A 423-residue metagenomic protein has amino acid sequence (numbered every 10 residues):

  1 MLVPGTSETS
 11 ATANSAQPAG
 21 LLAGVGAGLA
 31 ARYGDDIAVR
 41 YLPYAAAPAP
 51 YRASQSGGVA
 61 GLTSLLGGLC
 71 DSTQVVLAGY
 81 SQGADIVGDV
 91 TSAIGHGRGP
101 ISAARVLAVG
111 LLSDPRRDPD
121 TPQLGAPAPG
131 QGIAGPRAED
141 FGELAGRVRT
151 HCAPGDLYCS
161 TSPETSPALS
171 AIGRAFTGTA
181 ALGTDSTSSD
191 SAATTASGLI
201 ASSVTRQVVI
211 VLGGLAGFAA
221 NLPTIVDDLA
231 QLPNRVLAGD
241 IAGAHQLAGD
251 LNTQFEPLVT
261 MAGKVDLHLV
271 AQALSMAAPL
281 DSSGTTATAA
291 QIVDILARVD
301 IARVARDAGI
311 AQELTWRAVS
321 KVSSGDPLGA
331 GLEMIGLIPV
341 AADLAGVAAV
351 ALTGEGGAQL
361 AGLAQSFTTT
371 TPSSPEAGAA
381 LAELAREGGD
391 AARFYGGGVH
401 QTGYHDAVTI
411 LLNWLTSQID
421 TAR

Functional and structural regions predicted by a protein language model:
L2-V3, S7-A31, Y41-A47, Q55-G68 (+1 more regions): Surface cap/lid and interfacial helix-loop subdomains adjacent to catalytic sites that gate substrate access
Y51: Acidic-and-aromatic substrate-binding clefts and catalytic sites of carbohydrate-active enzymes
T73-Q74: Short coil/turn segments at beta-strand junctions that form active-site/ligand-binding loops
L77-G88: Gly/Ala-rich beta-loop-alpha elbow adjacent to hydrolase catalytic centers
